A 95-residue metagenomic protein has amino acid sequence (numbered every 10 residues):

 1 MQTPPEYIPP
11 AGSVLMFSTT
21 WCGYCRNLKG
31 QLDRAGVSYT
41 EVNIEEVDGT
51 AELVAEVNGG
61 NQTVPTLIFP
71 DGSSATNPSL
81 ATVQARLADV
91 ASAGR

Functional and structural regions predicted by a protein language model:
Q2-S38: Local sequence-structure signature of Cys/Sec-based thiol-disulfide redox active-site neighborhoods
G23, E46, S74-A75: Glycine-/small-residue-rich active-site loops that bind phosphorylated ligands and cofactors
V37-A51, Q62: Thiol-based oxidoreductase modules, predominantly thioredoxin-like and allied folds used for disulfide exchange
E52-N58, R86-V90: Short amphipathic alpha-helix with an adjacent loop that forms part of the alpha/beta core around
N58-L67: Structural micro-motif
F69-R95: Non-catalytic, surface beta->alpha helical segment in thiol-disulfide oxidoreductase systems
